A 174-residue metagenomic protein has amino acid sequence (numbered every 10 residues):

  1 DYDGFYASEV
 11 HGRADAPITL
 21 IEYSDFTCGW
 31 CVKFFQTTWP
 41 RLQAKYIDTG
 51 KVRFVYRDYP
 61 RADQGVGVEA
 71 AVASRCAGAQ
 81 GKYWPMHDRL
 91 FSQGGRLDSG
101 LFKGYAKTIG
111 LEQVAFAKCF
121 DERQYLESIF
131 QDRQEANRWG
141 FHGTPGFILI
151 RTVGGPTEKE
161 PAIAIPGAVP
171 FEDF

Functional and structural regions predicted by a protein language model:
Y2-I18, Y46: A short beta-strand-turn-helix
G4-F5, E22, F91, K159 (+1 more regions): A generic, residue-level signal for flexible/boundary positions that often mark functional hotspots
F5-Y6, T38-R41, Q134: Alpha-helical scaffolding within the catalytic cores of extracellular/periplasmic polymer-degrading hydrolases
S8-E9, V32, R89, I163: Flexible, active-site-adjacent loop/turn segments at secondary-structure boundaries
V10-H11, L97, I165: Short clusters of hydrophobic/aromatic residues that line enzyme substrate/ligand-binding pockets
A16, I21-K107, E112: Structural alpha/beta surface segment adjacent to cysteine/selenocysteine redox centers across thiol/disulfide enzymes
T37, K103-F174: C-terminal cap of thioredoxin/glutaredoxin-like
